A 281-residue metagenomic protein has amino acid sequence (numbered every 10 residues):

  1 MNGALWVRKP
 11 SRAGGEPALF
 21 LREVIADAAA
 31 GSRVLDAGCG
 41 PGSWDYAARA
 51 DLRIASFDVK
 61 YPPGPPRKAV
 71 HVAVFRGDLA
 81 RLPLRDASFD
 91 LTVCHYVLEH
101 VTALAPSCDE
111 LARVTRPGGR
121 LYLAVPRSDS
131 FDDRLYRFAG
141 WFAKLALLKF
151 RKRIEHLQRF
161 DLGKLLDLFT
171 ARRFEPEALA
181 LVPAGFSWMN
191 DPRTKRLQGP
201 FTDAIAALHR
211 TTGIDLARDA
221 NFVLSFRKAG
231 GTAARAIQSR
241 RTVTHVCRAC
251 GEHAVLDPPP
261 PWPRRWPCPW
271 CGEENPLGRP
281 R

Functional and structural regions predicted by a protein language model:
M1-R81, R85, L91-V93, C108 (+2 more regions): Conserved N-terminal segment of class I S-adenosyl-L-methionine
R8-S11, D58, P66, Y96-V97 (+3 more regions): Short secondary-structure boundary micro-motifs
S43, A47, H100, A124: Phosphate- and divalent-cation-binding pockets in alpha/beta enzyme and binding domains that engage nucleotide-derived
R81, E99, S130: Active-site micro-motifs of SAM-dependent methyltransferase domains
A87-S88, G118: Short acidic capping loops at alpha-helix termini that bridge into adjacent secondary structure
L91-T102: A short SAM/SAH-binding and catalytic strip from SAM-dependent methyltransferases
T102-P106, E110, R120-W266: S-adenosyl-L-methionine-dependent methyltransferase catalytic module, highlighting the catalytic core
R113-R116: Short, cationic motifs built from Arg/Lys/His that form the positively charged side of catalytic pockets
